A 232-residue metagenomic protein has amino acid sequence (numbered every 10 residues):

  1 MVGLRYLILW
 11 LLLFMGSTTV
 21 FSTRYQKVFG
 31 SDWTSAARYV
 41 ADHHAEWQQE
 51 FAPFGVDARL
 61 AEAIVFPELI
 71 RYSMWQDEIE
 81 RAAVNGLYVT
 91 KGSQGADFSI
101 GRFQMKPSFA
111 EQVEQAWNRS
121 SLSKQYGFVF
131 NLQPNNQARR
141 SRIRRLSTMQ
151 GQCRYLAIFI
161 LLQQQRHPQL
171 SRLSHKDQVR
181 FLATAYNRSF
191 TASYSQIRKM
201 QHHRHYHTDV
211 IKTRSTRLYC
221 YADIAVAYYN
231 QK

Functional and structural regions predicted by a protein language model:
V2-W10: Sec-dependent signal peptide recognition, specifically the positively charged N-region followed immediately by
W10-T19: Hydrophobic h-region of N-terminal signal peptides that target proteins for export in Gram-negative bacteria
T23-K232: Catalytic glycan-binding domains that act on GlcNAc-containing polysaccharides
